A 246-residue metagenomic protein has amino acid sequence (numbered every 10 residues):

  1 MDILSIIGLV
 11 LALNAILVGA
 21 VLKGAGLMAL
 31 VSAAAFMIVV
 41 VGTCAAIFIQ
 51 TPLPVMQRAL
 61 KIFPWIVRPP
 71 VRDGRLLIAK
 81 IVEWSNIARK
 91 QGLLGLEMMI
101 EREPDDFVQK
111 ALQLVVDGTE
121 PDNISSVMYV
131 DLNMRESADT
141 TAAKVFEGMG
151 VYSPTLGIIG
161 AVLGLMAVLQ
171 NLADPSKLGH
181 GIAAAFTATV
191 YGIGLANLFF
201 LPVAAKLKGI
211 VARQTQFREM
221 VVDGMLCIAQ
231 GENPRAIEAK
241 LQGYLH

Functional and structural regions predicted by a protein language model:
M1-I7: Membrane-entry signal-anchor segments at the cytosolic-membrane interface, especially the N-terminal signal anchor
L4, A15-A142, Q214-H246: Large intracellular
I7-V10, N14-L27, D131-I210: Helix-termination/interfacial motifs at the ends of transmembrane alpha-helices
